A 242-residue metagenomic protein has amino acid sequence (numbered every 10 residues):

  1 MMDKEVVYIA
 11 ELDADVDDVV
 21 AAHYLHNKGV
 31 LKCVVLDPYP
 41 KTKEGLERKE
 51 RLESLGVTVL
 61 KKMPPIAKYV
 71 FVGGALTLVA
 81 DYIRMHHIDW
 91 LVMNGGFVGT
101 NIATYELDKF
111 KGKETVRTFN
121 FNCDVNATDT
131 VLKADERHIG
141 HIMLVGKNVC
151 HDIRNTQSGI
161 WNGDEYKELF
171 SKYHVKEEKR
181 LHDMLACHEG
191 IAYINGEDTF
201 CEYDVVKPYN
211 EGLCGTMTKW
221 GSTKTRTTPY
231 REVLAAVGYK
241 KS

Functional and structural regions predicted by a protein language model:
M2-S242: N-terminal acidic, glycine/proline-rich low-complexity segments
